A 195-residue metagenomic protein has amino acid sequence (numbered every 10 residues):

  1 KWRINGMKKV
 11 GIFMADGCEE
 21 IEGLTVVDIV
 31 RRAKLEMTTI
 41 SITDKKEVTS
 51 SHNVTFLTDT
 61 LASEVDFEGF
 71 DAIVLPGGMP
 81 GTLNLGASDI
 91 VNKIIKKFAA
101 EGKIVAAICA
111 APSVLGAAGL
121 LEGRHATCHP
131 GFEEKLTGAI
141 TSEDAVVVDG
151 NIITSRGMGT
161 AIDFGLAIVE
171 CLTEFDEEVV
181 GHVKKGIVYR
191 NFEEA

Functional and structural regions predicted by a protein language model:
K1-G6: Short, Lys/Arg-enriched N-terminal segments with co-localized hydrophobic residues within the first ~10-30 amino acids
K9-I12, C18, A33-S41, D59-A195: Active-site-adjacent pocket-lining segments in enzyme domains
C18-G23, E47: Short N-terminal binding/cap micro-motifs at the start of the first secondary-structure element
V27: Histidine-anchored nucleotide/phosphate-binding helix
I40-D59: N-terminal beta-loop-helix "entrance" segment that forms/cooperates in small-molecule cofactor or anionic ligand
